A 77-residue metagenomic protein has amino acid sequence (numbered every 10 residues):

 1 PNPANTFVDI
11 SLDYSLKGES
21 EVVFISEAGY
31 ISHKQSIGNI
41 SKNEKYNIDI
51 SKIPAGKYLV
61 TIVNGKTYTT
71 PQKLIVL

Functional and structural regions predicted by a protein language model:
A4-L77: C-terminal outer-membrane/trafficking sorting elements
